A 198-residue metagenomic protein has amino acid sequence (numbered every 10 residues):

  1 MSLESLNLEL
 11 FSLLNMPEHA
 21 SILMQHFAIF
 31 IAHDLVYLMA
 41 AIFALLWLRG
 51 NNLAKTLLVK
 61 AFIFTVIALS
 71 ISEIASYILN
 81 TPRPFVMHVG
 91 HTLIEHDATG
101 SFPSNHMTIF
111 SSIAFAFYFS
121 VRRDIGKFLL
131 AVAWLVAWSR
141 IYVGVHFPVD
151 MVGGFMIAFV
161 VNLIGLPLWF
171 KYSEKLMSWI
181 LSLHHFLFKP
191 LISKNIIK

Functional and structural regions predicted by a protein language model:
M1-Y37, E73-A98, L181-K198: N-terminal transmembrane-helix/juxtamembrane module of multi-pass inner/ER membrane proteins
S21-L23, N52-L57, V121-F128: Membrane-helix interface segments
A28, T56-F64, I125-F128, V149 (+1 more regions): Alpha-helical transmembrane segments of integral membrane proteins
L38, A61-E73, F155, F159 (+1 more regions): Alpha-helical transmembrane spans of integral membrane proteins, capturing the lipid-embedded, hydrophobic core of TM
A40-L48, F115-Y118: Hydrophobic, aromatic-rich transmembrane alpha-helices and their immediate juxtamembrane boundary segments
R49-G50, L79-N80, V143-F147: Short helix-capping/hinge motifs at transmembrane helix termini and TM-loop junctions
A54-S120, M177, L181: Membrane-interface loops
E95-K198: Membrane-embedded catalytic cores of phosphoryl/pyrophosphoryl-handling enzymes
